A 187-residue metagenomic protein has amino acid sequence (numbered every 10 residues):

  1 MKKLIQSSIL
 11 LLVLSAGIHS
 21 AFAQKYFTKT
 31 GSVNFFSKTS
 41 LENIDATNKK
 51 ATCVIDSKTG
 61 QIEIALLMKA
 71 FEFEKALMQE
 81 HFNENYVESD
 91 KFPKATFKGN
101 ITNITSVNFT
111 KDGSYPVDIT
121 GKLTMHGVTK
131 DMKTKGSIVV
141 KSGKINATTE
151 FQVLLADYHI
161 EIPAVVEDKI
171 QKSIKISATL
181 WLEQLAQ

Functional and structural regions predicted by a protein language model:
M1-Y26: Bacterial Sec-dependent N-terminal signal peptides
F22-Q187: Low-complexity, acidic/polar, glycine-enriched regions of mature
